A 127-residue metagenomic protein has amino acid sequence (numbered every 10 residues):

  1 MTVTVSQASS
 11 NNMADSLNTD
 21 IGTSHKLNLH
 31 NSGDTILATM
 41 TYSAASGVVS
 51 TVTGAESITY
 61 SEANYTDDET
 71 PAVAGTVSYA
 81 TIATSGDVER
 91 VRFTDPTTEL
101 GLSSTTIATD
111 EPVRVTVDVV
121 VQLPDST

Functional and structural regions predicted by a protein language model:
M1-A80, T84-T127: Small cysteine-rich, disulfide-bonded extracellular modules of the LU/uPAR three-finger superfamily and closely related
